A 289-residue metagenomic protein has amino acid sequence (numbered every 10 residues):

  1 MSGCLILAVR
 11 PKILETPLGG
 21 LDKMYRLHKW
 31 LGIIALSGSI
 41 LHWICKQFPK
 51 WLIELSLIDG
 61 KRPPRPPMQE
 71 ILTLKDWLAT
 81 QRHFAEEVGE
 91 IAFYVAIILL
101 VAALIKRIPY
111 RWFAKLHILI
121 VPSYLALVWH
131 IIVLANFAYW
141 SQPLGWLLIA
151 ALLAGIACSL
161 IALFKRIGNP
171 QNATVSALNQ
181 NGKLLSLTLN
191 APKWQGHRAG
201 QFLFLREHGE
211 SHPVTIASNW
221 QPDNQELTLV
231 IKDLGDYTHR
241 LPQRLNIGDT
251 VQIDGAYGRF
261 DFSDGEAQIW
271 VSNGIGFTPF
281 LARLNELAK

Functional and structural regions predicted by a protein language model:
S2-I13: Membrane-water interface of transmembrane alpha-helices
P11-L21, L27, L31-A162, V214 (+2 more regions): FNR/FR-type flavoprotein reductase catalytic core
I161-D249, Q268, A288: Ferredoxin-reductase
